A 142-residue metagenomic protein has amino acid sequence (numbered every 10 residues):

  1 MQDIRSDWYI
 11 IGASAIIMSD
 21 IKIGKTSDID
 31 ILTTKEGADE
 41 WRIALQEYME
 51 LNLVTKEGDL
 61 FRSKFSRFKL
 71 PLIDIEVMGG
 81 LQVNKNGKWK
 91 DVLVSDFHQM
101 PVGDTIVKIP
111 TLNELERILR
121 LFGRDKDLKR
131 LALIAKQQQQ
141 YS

Functional and structural regions predicted by a protein language model:
M1-S142: Compositionally biased terminal segments of proteins
